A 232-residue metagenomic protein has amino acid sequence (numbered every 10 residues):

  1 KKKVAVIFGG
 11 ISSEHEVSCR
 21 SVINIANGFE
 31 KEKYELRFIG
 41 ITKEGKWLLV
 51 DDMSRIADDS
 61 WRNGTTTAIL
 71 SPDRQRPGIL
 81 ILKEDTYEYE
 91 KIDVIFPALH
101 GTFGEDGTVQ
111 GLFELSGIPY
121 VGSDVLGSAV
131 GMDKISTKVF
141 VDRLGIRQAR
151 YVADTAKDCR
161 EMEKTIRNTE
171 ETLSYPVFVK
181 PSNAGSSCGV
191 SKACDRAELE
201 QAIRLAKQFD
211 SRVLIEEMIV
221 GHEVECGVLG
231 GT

Functional and structural regions predicted by a protein language model:
K1-L126, V130-M132, S136, R143 (+1 more regions): ATP-binding N-terminal substructure of ATP-dependent carboxylate-amine bond-forming enzymes
K2, P77, A149, L173 (+1 more regions): Change "...and in nucleic-acid phosphodiester-cleaving endonucleases..." to "...and in nucleic-acid processing enzymes
M53-A57, V139-D142, R167-T169, R196 (+1 more regions): Short, hinge-like loop/turn segments at secondary-structure boundaries
E90, I146, L173: Structured loop/turn residues at beta-strand edges in well-structured enzyme cores
F140-Q148, L205: Basic phosphate/pyrophosphate-binding loop/patch that engages nucleotide-derived ligands
V141-D142, T169-V190, S211-V224: ATP-grasp fold ATP-binding core
R147-T155, K180: Phosphate/pyrophosphate-binding betaalpha-module
S191-T232: Phosphate-binding site of ATP-dependent enzymes
